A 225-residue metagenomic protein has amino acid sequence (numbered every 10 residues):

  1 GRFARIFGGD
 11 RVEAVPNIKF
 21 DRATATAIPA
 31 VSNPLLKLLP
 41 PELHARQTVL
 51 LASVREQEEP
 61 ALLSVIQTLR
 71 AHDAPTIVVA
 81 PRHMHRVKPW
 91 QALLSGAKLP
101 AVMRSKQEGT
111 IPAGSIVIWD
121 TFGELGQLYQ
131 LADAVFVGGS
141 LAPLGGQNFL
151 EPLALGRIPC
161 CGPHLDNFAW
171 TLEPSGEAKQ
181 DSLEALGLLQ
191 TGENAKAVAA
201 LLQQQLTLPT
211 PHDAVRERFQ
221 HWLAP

Functional and structural regions predicted by a protein language model:
G1-P225: Nucleotide-activated sugar donor-binding and catalytic core shared by glycosyltransferases and related lipid-linked
